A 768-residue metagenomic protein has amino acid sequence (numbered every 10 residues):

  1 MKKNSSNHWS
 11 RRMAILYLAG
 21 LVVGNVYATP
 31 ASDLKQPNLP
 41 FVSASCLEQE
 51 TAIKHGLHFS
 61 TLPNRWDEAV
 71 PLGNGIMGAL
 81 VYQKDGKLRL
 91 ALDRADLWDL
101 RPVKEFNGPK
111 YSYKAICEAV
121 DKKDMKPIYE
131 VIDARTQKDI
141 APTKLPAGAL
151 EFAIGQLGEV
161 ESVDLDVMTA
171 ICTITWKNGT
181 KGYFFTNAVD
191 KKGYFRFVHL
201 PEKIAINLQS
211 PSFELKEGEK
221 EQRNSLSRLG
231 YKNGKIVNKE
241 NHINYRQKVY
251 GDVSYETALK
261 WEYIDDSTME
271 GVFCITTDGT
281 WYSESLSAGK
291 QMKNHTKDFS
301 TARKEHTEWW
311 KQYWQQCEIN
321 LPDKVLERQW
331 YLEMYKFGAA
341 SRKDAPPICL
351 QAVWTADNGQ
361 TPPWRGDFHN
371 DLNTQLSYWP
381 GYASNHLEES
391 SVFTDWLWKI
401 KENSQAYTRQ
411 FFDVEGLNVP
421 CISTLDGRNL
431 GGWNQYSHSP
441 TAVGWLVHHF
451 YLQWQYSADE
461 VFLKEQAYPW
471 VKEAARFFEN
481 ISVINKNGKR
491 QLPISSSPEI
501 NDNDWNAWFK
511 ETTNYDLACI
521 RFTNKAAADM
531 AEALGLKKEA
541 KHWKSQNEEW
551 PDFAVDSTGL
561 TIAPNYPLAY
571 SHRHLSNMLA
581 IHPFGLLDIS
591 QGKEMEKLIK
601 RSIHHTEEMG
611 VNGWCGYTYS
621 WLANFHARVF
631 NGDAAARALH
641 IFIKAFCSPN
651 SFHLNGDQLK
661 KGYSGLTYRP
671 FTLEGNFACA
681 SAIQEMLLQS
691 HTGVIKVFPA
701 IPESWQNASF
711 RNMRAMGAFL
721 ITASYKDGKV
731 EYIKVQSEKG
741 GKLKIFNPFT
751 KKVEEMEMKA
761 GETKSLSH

Functional and structural regions predicted by a protein language model:
N4-G20: N-terminal secretory signal peptides and thylakoid transit peptides that target proteins across membranes
A28-A31: Boundary at the C-terminal end of the N-terminal hydrophobic targeting segment
D33-G431, W454, K472, R490 (+8 more regions): Aromatic-residue-lined binding/catalytic grooves and analogous aromatic/hydrophobic interfacial grooves in multimeric
K324, W364-F368, G381, L430-T441 (+6 more regions): Alpha-helix capping and helix-loop boundary segments enriched in small/acidic/polar residues
V353-W364, P420-H438, S495-T513, C647-R669: Acidic/His metal-coordination segments adjacent to aromatic residues that form catalytic metal sites in metalloenzymes
D371-Y382, S439-Y451, Y515-A526, H574-G585 (+2 more regions): Well-ordered alpha-helical segments within folded domains of soluble proteins
L452-A458, F462-Y468, K472-I484, A540-L568 (+3 more regions): Non-catalytic carbohydrate-binding regions of carbohydrate-active enzymes
E473-M530: Acidic/histidine-rich catalytic neighborhood
